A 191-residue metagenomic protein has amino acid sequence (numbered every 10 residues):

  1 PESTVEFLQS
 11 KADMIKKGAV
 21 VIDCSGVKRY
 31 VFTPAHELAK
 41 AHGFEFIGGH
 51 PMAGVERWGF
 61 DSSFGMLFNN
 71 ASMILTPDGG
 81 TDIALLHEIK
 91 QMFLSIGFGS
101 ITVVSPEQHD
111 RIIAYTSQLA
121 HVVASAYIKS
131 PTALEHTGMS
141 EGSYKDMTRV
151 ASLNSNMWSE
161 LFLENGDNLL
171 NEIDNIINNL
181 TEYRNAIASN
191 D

Functional and structural regions predicted by a protein language model:
T4-F7: Structured catalytic core of nucleotide-sugar glycosyltransferases
S10-D61: Rossmann-like NAD(P)(H) cofactor-binding subdomain of soluble oxidoreductases
K28, H50-E56, G79, E107-Q108 (+6 more regions): Glycine-rich beta-alpha junction loops
D61-L67, E160: Short, flexible, solvent-exposed loop/turn segments with mixed acidic/basic and small polar residues
G65-V150: Internal alpha-helical scaffold of NAD(P)-dependent oxidoreductase catalytic cores
E135-D191: Interdomain hinge/lid region at the active-site interface of Rossmann-like NAD(P)-dependent oxidoreductases
